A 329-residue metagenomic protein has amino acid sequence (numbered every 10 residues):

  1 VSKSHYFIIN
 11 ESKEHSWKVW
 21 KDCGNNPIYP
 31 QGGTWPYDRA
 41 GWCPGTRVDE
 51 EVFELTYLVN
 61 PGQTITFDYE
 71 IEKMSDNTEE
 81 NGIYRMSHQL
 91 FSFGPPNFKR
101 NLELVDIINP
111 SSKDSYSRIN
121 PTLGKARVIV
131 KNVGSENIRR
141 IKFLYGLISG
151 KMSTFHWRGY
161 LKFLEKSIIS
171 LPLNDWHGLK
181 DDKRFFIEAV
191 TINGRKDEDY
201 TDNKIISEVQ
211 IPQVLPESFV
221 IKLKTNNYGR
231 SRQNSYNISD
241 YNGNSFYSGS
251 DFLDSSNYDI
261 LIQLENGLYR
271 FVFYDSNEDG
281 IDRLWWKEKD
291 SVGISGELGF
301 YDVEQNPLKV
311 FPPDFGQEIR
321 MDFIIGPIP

Functional and structural regions predicted by a protein language model:
V1-R100, I108-P110, S117-T122, V133-E136 (+1 more regions): Extracellular/secretory-pathway and virion-surface proteins
Y6-I8, K142-G146, S235-S239, G299: Beta-strand signatures of extracellular beta-sandwich domains
E11-K13, L147-K151, N193-R195, N242-N244 (+2 more regions): Solvent-exposed strand-loop boundary residues in beta-sheet-rich modules
S16-I28, M152-E165, L171-L173, Y247-D254 (+1 more regions): Solvent-exposed serine/threonine-rich low-complexity stretches and specific carbohydrate-binding patches
W20-K21, K142-F143, W285: Short coil/turn segments at secondary-structure boundaries
P27-V52, Y57-V59, K73, E208-I328: Loop and turn regions of beta-sandwich accessory domains that flank beta-strands and are enriched in small/polar
L58-P61, D175-D182, L264-E265: Surface-exposed, short loops/turns at beta-strand junctions within beta-sandwich domains
E70-S218: Extracellular/luminal regions of secreted and cell-surface proteins that mediate adhesion/ECM remodeling
